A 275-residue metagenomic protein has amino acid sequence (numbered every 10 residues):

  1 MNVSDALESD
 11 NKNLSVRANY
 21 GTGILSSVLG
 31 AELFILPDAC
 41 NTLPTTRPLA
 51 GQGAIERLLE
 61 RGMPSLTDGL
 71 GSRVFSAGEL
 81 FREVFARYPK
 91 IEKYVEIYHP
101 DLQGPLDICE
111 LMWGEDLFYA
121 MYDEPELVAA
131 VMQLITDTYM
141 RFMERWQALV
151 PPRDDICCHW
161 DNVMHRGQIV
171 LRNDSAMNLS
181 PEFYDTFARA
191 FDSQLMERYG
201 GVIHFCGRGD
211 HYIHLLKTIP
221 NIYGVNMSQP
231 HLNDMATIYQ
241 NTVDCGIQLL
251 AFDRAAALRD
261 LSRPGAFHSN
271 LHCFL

Functional and structural regions predicted by a protein language model:
M1-C40, I91, I97, R141-A148 (+1 more regions): N-terminal basic, low-complexity leaders that serve as flexible interaction/assembly modules and, when applicable, as
N2, P64-L275: Active-site loop segments of alpha/beta catalytic cores
T22-I24, A31, Q52, M63 (+1 more regions): Intrinsically disordered, low-complexity regions
I24-T46, P100-E115, C158: Aromatic- and acidic-residue-enriched segments that line the glycan-binding/catalytic groove of carbohydrate-active
P37-E79, E83: A gly/proline- and charged-residue-enriched helix-loop-helix capping module
